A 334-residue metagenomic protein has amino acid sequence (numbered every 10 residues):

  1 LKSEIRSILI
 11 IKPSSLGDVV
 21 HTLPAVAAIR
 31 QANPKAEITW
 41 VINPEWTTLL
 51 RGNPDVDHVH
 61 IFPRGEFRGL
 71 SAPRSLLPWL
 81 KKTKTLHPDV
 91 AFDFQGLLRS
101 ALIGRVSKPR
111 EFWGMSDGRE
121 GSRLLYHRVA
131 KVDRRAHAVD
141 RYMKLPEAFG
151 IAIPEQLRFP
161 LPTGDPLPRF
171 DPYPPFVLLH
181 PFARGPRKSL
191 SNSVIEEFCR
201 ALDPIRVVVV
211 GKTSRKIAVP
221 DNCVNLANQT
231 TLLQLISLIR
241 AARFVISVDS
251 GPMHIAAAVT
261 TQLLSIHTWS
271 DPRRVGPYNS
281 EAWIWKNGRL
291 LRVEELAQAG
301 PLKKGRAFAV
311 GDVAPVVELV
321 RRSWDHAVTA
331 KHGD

Functional and structural regions predicted by a protein language model:
L1-D334: Catalytic machinery of carbohydrate-active enzymes, primarily nucleotide-sugar-dependent glycosyltransferases
